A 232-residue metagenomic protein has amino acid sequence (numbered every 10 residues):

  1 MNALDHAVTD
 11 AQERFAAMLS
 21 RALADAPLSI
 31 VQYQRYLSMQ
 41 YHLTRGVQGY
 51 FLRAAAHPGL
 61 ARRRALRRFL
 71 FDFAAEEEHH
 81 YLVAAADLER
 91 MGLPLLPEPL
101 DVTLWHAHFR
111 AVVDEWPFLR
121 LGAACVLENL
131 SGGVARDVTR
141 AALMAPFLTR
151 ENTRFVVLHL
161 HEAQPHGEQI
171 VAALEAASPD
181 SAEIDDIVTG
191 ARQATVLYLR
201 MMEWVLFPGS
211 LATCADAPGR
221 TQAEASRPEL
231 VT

Functional and structural regions predicted by a protein language model:
M1-T232: Non-heme di-metal
